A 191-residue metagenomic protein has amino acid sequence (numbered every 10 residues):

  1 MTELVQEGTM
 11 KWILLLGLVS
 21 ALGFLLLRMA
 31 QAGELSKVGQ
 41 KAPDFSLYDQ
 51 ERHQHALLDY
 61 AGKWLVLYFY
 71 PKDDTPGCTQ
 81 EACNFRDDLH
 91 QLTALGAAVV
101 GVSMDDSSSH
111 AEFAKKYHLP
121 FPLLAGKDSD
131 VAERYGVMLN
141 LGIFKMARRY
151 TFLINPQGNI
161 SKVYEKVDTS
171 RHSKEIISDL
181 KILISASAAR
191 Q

Functional and structural regions predicted by a protein language model:
T2-I13: Positively charged n-region of N-terminal signal peptides that target proteins for export
W12-D44: N-proximal helix/coil linker or "cap" segments that precede and/or mark the start of modular domains
S36, D49-Q50, I154-N155: Short, acidic, Ser/Thr-enriched surface-loop or helix-capping motifs
A42-P43, W64, R148-Y150: Short loop/turn microsegments at loop-to-beta-strand junctions
F45-W64: A short beta-strand-turn-helix
L58-T79, F85: Short active-site neighborhood of thiol/selenol oxidoreductases, capturing the structured segment around
T79-L119, K127-E133: Structural microenvironment flanking redox-active thiols in thiol-disulfide oxidoreductases
M146-Q191: Thiol-/selenol-based redox modules, centered on thioredoxin-like and closely related oxidoreductase domains
